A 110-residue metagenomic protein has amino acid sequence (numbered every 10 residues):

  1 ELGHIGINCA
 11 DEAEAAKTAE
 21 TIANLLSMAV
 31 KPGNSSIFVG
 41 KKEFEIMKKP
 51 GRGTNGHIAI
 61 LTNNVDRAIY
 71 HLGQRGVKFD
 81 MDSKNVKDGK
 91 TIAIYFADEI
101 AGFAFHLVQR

Functional and structural regions predicted by a protein language model:
E1-A19, G53-I60: N-terminal beta-strand motif that seeds the catalytic metal site of vicinal oxygen chelate
E1-N8, G40-F44, S83: Short N-terminal helix-initiation segments at or just after the protein's N-terminus
N8, N24, N34, N55 (+2 more regions): Detector for Asparagine
D11-L26, A68-G76: Amphipathic alpha-helical segments
E14-A15, N64, I94: Residue-level preference for nonpolar/small residues embedded in alpha-helices
N24-L26, V30-G33, K42-K49, G73-R110: Vicinal oxygen chelate
I37: Conserved catalytic core of two-metal-ion nucleotidyltransferases
T54-D82: Mid-chain, well-packed structural core segment of small domains
